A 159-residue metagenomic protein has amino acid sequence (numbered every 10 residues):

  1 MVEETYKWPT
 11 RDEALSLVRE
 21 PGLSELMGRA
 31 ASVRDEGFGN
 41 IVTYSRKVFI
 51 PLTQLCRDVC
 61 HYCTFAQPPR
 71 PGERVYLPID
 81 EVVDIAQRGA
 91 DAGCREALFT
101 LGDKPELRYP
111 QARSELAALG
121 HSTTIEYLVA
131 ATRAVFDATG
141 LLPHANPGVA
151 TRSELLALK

Functional and structural regions predicted by a protein language model:
M1-G28, S32-G37, V83, A90 (+1 more regions): Auxiliary Fe-S-binding modules of radical SAM enzymes
T10, P69-K159: Conserved Radical SAM active-site core
A14-L17, R46-P51, A145-P147: Conserved short loop/turn motifs at secondary-structure junctions
G22, V48, L52, Y127: Conserved acidic
E25, P51, A150-S153: Short alpha-helical
M27-R70, R74-G102: N-terminal pre-triad scaffold of radical SAM enzymes
